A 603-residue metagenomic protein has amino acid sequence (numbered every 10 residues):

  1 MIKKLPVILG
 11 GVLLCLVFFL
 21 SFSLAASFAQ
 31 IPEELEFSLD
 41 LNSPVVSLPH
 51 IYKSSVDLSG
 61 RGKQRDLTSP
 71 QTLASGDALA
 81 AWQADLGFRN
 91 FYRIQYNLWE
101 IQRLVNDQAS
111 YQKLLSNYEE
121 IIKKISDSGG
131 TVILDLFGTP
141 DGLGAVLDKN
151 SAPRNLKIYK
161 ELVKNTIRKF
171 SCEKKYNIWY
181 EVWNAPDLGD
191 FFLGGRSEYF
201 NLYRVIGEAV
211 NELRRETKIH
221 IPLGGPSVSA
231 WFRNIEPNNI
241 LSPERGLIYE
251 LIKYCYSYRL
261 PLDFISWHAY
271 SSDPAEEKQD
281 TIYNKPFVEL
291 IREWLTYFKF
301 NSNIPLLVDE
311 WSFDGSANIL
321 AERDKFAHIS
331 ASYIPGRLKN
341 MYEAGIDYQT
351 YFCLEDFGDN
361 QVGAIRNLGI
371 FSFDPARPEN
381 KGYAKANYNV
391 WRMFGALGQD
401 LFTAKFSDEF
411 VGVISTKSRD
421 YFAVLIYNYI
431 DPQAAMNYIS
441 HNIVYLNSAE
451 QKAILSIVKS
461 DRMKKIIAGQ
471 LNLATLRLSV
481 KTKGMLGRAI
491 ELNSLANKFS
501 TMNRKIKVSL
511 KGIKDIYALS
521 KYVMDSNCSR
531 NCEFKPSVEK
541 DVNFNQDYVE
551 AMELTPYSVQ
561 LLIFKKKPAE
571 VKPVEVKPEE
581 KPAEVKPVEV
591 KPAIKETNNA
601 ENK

Functional and structural regions predicted by a protein language model:
G10-S23: Bacterial N-terminal signal peptides
S27-G76, A569: Mature N-terminal, pre-catalytic/accessory segment of carbohydrate-active enzymes
Q83-E276: Substrate-binding cleft and catalytic face of glycoside hydrolase catalytic domains, especially the flexible beta-alpha
Y270-L320, R337, D347: Glycoside hydrolase catalytic-domain groove-lining segments
S312-A449, A453: Aromatic/acidic polysaccharide-binding cleft in carbohydrate-active enzymes
D408-Y517, M524-N527, T555-I563, K567: Carbohydrate-binding surface patches
K540-V571: C-terminal beta-strand-rich structural cap/linker in extracellular carbohydrate-active enzymes
K567, K572, K577, K581 (+3 more regions): Asparagine/serine/threonine-enriched low-complexity, disordered tracts, especially those forming N-linked glycosylation
